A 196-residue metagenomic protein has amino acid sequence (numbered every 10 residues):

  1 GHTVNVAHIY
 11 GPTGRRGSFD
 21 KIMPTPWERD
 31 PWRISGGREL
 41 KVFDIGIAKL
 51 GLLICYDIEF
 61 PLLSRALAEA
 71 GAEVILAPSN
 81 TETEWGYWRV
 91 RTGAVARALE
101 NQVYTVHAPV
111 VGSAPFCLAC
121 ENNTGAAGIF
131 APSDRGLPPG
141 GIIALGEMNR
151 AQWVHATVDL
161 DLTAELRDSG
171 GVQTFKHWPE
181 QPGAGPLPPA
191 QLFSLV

Functional and structural regions predicted by a protein language model:
G1, T105-V110: A short, hydrophobic beta-strand-centered structural micro-motif
G1-A70, T83-A96: Active-site catalytic loop in hydrolytic enzyme cores
N5-I9, K41-V42, H107, A126-I129 (+1 more regions): Short beta-strand scaffold segments in enzyme catalytic cores
P12-R15, V103, R135, D168: Generic secondary-structure signature for well-ordered alpha-helical cores
M23, N80-T83, G112, N149: Glycine-rich beta-alpha junction loops
D57, L67-A68, A72-N80, Q102 (+2 more regions): Active-site beta-strand/loop signature of hydrolases that rely on acidic residues for catalysis
L99: Glycoside hydrolase catalytic-domain groove-lining segments
V111-V196: C-terminal beta-strand edge segments of enzyme domains
